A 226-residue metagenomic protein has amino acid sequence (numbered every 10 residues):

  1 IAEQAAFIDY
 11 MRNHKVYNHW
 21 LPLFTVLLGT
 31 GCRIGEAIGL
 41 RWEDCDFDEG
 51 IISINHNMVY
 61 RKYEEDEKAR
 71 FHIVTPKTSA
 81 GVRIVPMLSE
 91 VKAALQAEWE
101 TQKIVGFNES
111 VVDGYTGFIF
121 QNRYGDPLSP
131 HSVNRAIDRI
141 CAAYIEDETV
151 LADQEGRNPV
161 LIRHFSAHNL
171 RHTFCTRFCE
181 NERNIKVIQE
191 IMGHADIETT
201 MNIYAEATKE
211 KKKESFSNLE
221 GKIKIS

Functional and structural regions predicted by a protein language model:
I1, S53, K62-Y63, I73-A97 (+1 more regions): C-terminal catalytic core of Y-nucleophile DNA break-rejoin enzymes
I1-L40, F47-D48, A80-V82, A94 (+1 more regions): Basic, Lys/Arg- and aromatic-enriched nucleic-acid-binding interface segment
A5-W20, V85, T101-S110, Y115-F118 (+3 more regions): Short, basic (Lys/Arg/His-rich) helix/loop patches that form interaction surfaces in the mid-to-C-terminal regions
A6-F7, A93-A97, T199, E214: Short, solvent-exposed alpha-helical surface patches in well-structured domains
T30, T78, S166, T173-T176 (+2 more regions): Ser/Thr-centric signal marking residues that sit in or immediately flank functional binding/regulatory motifs
D44-I51, R183-I203: Short, polar N-cap/turn motifs at the start of nucleic acid-interacting alpha helices
E49, Y60-V82, S89-V91, T149-R157 (+1 more regions): C-terminal secondary-structure termini that scaffold catalytic or DNA-interacting sites
M58-Y60, M192-N218: Catalytic-site neighborhood detector that most strongly recognizes the C-terminal catalytic loop/helix of tyrosine
